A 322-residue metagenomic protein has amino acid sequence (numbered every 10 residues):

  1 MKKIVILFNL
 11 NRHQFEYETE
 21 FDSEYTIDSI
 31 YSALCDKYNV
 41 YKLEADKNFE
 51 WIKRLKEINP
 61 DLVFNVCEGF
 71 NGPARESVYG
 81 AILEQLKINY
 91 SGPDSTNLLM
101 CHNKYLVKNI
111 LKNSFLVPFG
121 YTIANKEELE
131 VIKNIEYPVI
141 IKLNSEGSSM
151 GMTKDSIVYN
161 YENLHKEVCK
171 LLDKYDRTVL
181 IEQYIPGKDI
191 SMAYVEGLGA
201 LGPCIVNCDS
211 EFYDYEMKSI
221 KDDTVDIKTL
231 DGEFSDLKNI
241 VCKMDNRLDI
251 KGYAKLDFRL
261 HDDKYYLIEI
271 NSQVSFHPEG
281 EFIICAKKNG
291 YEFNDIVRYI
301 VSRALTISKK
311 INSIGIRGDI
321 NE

Functional and structural regions predicted by a protein language model:
M1-N89, A124-E130, S308-I311: ATP-binding N-terminal substructure of ATP-dependent carboxylate-amine bond-forming enzymes
K2-F8, K56-E57, L99-L180: Active-site nucleotide/adenylate-binding loops and adjacent lid/helix of ATP-dependent enzymes
V40, N89-Y90, V117, V139 (+1 more regions): Hydrophobic beta-strand scaffold residues
V63, S91, I140, L180-E182 (+1 more regions): Structural detector of well-ordered beta-strand residues that form the stable sheet scaffold of enzyme domains
G92-L98: A short, structured active-site edge motif that brings together acidic residues
Y161-N239, L260, K264-Y266: Phosphate-binding site of ATP-dependent enzymes
E233-E322: ATP-dependent carboxylate activation and anion-phosphoryl transfer catalytic cores that bind Mg-ATP to form
